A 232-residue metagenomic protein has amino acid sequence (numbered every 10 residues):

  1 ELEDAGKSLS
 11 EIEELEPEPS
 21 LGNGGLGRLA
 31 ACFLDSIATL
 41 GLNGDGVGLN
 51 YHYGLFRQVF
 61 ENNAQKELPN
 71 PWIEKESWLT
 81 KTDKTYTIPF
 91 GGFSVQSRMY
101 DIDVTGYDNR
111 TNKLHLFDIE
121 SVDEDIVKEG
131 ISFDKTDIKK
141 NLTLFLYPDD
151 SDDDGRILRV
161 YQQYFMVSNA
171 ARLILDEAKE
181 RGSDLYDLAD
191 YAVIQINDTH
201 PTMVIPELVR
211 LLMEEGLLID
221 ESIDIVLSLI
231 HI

Functional and structural regions predicted by a protein language model:
L2-C32: Well-ordered mid-protein domain cores that form the structural environment of catalytic cofactors
G22-L29, D108, Q163, V167 (+3 more regions): Secondary-structure capping and boundary motifs in well-ordered enzyme cores
N23, T39-D101, L212: Extended, regular secondary-structure scaffolds
T39-N43, E177-A189, L212-D224: Secondary-structure transition/capping motifs at alpha-helix termini and the adjoining loop/turn into the next element
G46-N50, D118, V226: Glycine-rich, histidine-containing beta strand-loop boundary motifs that form or position
W78-N197: Active-site cores of enzymes that catalyze phosphoryl transfer or operate on phosphate-rich substrates
V167-L175, E207-G216: Alpha-helical support elements that line or immediately flank enzyme active sites and cofactor-binding pockets
H231-I232: Conserved small/polar residues in nucleotide/adenosyl-binding loops
